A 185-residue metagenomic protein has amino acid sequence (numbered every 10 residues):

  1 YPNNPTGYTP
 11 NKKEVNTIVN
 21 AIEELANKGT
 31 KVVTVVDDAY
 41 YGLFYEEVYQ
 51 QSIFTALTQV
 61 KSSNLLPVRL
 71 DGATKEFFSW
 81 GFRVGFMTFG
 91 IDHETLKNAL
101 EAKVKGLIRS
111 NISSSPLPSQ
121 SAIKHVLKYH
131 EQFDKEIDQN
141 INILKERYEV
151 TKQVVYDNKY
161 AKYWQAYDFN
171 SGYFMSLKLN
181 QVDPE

Functional and structural regions predicted by a protein language model:
Y1-E185: PLP-dependent class I/II
